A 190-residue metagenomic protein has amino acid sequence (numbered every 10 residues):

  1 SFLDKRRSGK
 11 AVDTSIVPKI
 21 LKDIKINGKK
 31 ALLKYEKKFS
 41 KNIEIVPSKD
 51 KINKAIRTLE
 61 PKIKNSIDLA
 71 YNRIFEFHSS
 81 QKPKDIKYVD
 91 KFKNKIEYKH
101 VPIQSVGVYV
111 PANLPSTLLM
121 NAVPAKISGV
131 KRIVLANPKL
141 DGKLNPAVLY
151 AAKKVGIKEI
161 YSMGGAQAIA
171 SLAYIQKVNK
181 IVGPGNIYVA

Functional and structural regions predicted by a protein language model:
S1, P146-G156, I160: Active-site-proximal helix-loop elements at catalytic-domain edges
S1-Q104: N-terminal Rossmann-like NAD(P)+-binding subdomain of aldehyde/semialdehyde dehydrogenases
K19, D23, K34, L69 (+7 more regions): Alpha-helical scaffold segments in soluble metabolic enzymes
L21, Y109-A112, I133-K139, V155-M163 (+1 more regions): Flexible, glycine/proline-enriched loop segments at strand-loop-helix junctions that form or flank small-ligand binding
K30, K95, Y109, Q167 (+1 more regions): Gly/Ser/Thr-rich beta-alpha loop segments that engage phosphate groups in nucleotides
Y88-Y150: Conserved small-residue-rich beta-alpha loop and adjacent elements that most often cradle the phosphate/pyrophosphate
G156-A190: Conserved NAD(P)+-binding/catalytic subdomain of aldehyde/semialdehyde dehydrogenases
